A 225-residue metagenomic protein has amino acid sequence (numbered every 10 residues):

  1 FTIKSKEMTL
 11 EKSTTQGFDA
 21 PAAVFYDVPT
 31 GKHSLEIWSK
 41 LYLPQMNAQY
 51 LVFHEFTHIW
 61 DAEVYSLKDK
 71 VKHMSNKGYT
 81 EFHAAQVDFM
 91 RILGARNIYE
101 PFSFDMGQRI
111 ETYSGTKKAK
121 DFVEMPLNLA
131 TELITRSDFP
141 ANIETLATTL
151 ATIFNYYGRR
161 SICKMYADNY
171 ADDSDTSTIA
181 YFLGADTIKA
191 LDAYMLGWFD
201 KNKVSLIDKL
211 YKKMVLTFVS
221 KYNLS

Functional and structural regions predicted by a protein language model:
F1-L35, Y42, T217-S225: Auxiliary, metal-adjacent structural segments of Zn-dependent hydrolase domains
T14-P29, F56, V87, S103-F104 (+3 more regions): A structural signal for the main folded, soluble domain(s) of proteins
L35-V52: Short pre-active-site segment immediately N-terminal to the catalytic Zn-binding motif
Y42-L43, S66-K72: Acidic/His metal-coordination segments adjacent to aromatic residues that form catalytic metal sites in metalloenzymes
N47-L51, S75-Q86, D121, T145-T148: Short, well-structured alpha-helical interface segments that form or flank functional binding sites
Q49-S66: Active-site recognition of the HExxH zinc-binding catalytic motif
K72-E111: Post-HExxH zinc-binding segment in Zn-dependent metallohydrolases
K117-S225: Pan-zinc metallopeptidase signature
